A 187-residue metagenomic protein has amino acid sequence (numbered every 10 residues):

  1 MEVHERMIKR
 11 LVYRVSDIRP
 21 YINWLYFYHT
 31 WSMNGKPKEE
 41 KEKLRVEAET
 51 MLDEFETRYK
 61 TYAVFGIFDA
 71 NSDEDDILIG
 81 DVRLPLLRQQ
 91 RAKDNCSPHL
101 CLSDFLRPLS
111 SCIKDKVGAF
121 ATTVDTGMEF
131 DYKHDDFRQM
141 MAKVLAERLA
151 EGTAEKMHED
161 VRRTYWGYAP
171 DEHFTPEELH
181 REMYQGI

Functional and structural regions predicted by a protein language model:
M1, S110-I113, E151, P170 (+1 more regions): Intrinsic structural disorder
M1-M140, V144: Active-site loops and adjacent core secondary-structure elements that bind or stabilize anionic groups
E147: Short alpha-helical basic/polar micro-motif
A150-T164: Charged, low-complexity helical/coil segments in non-catalytic cytosolic or luminal regions
T164-I187: Short terminal or interdomain "cap/linker" segment that borders an active site or interface and mediates
